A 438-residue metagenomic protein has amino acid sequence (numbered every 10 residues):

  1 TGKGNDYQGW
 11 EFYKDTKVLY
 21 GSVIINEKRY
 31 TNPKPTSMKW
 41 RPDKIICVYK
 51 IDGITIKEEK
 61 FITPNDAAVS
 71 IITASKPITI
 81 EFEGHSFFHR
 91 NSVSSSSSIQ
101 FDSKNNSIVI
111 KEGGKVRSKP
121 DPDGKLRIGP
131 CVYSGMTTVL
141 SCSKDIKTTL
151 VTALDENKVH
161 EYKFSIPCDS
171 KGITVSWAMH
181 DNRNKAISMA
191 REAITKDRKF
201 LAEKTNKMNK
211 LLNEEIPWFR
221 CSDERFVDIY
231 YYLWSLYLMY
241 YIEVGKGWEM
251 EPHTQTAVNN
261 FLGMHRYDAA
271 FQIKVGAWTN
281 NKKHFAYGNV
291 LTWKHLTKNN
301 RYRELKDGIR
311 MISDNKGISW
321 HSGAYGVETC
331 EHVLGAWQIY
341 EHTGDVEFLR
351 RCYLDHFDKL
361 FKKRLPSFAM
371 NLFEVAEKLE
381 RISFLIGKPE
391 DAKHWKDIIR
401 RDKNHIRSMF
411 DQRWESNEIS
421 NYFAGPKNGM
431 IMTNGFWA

Functional and structural regions predicted by a protein language model:
T1-S222: Terminal accessory carbohydrate-recognition/targeting modules of carbohydrate-active enzymes
Y13, L19-G21, P42-D43, G288 (+3 more regions): Amphipathic, well-ordered alpha-helical segments in soluble domains
C47-Y49, E58-K60, S70-I72, Q272 (+4 more regions): Polar/charged side chains located within well-ordered beta-strands of beta-rich proteins
K57, T79-E83, Y287-V290, R350-L354 (+1 more regions): Beta-strand segments within the central parallel beta-sheet cores of soluble alpha/beta enzyme folds
G172-I194, A257-V258, E304-E331, V346-E347 (+2 more regions): The feature captures the catalytic groove of carbohydrate-active enzymes
A202-C352, R413, N417-A438: Substrate-binding groove/exosite segments of carbohydrate-active enzymes
K294-K298, E341, D358-K362, N404-R407: HEAT/HEAT-like alpha-solenoid repeats
